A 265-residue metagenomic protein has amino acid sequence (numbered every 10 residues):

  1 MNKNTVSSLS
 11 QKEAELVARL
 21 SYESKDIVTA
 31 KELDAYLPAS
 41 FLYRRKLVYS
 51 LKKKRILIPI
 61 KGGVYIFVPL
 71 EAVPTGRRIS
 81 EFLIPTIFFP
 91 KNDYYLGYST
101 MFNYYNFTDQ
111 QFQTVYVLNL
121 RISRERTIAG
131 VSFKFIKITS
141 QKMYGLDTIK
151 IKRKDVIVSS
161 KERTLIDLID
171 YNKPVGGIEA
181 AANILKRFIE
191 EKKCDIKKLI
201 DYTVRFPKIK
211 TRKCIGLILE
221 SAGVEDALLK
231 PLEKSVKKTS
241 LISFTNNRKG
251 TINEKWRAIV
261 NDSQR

Functional and structural regions predicted by a protein language model:
N2-D93, K193-K208: Short beta-edge/loop segments at beta->alpha junctions of small alpha/beta modules that act as binding/recognition
A30, P59-A72, G76-K142, A258: Short gly/ser-rich loop at a beta-strand->alpha-helix junction or flexible surface loop bordering the NTP-binding
L33, M101, L165: A residue-level signal for conserved active-site and pocket-lining positions in enzyme catalytic cores
P38, K52, N106, D170-K173: Hydrophobic/aromatic-lined pockets within catalytic cores
K46, L96, S160-T164: Short, well-structured alpha-helical interface segments that form or flank functional binding sites
Y49, T100, L217: Surface-exposed charge patches
L146-R265: Hydrophobic alpha-helical interaction segments
